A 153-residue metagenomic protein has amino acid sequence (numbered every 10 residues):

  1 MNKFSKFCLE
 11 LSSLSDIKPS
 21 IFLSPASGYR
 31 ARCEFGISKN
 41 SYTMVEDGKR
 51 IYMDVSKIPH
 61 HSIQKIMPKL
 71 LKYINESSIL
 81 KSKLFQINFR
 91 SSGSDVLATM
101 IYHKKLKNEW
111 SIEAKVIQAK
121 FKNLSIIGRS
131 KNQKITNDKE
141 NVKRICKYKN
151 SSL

Functional and structural regions predicted by a protein language model:
M1-L153: Accessory RNA-recognition modules of RNA-modification enzymes
